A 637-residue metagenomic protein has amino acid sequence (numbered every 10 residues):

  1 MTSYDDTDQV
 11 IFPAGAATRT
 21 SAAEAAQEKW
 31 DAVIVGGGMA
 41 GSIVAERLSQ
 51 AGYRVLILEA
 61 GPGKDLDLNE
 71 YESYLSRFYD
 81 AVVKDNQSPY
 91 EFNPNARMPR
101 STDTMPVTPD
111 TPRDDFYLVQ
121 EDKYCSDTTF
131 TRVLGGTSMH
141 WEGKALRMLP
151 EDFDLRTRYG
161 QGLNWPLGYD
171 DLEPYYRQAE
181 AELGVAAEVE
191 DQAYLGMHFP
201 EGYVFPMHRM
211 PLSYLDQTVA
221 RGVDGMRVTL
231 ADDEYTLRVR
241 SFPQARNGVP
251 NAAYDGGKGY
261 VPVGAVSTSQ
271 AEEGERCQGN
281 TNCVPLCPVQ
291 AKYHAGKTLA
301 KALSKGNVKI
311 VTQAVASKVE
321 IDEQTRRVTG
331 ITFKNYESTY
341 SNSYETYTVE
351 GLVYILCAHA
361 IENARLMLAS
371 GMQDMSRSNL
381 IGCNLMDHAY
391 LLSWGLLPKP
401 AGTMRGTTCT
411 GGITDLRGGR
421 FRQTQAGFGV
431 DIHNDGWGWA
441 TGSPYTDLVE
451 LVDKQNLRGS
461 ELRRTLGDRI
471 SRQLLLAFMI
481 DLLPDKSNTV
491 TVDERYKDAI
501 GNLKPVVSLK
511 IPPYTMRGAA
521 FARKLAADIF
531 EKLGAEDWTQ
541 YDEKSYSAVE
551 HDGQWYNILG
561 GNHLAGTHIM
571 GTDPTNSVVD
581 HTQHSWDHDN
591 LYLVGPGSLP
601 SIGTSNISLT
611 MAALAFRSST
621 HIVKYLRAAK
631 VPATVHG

Functional and structural regions predicted by a protein language model:
T2-T157, Q161-Q178, F333, E362 (+5 more regions): N-terminal glycine-rich phosphate/pyrophosphate-binding loop and immediately adjacent elements
S3-Y4, P109-T137, W165-P166, Y235 (+5 more regions): FAD cofactor-binding and catalytic pocket of flavoenzymes
D5, K29, R240-A245, A252-D255 (+7 more regions): A glycine-rich dinucleotide-binding beta-alpha-beta segment and adjacent secondary-structure elements that constitute
D5, V82-T111, F116-K123, D127 (+3 more regions): Conserved redox-cofactor binding core of oxidoreductases
Q50, R54, G61-A81, D85 (+9 more regions): Glycine-rich loop(s) and the adjacent beta-strand/alpha-helix scaffold that form part
E59, I310, I321-T325, R377-L380 (+8 more regions): A cross-kingdom feature strongest in bacterial/archaeal respiratory oxidoreductases
L66-N69, A186-E201, E536-V549, A628-G637: Short, glycine/acidic-rich hinge or "gate" loops at secondary-structure transitions that mediate conformational
F153-L163, C283, T348, V506 (+1 more regions): Flexible glycine/proline-enriched surface loops and loop-helix/loop-strand junctions
